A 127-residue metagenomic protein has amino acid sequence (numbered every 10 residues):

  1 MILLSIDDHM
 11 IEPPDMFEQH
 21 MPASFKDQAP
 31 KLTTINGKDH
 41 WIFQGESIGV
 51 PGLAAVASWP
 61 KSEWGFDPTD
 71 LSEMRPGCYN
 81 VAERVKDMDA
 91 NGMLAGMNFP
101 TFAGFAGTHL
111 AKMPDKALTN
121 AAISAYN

Functional and structural regions predicted by a protein language model:
M1-N127: Helix-coil boundary/capping segments in enzymes
